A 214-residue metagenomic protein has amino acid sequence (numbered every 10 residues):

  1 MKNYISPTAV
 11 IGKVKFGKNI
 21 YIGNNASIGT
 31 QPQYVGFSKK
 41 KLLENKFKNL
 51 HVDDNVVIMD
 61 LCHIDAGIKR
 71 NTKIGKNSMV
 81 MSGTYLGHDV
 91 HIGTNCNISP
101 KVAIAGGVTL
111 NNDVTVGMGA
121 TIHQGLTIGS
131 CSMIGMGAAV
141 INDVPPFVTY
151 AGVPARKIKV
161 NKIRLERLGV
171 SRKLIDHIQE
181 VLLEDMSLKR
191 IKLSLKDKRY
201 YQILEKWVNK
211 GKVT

Functional and structural regions predicted by a protein language model:
M1, K15, Y21-F47, G67 (+5 more regions): Glycine-rich hexapeptide-repeat left-handed beta-helix
I5, I58-M59: Extracellular beta-strand-rich, repetitive "passenger/adhesive" scaffolds that bind or process carbohydrates
D60, D65-A66: Ordered, amphipathic secondary-structure segments that act as subunit-interaction surfaces in large macromolecular
N77-Y85: Short, electropositive alpha-helical surface patch
K192-T214: Short, amphipathic C-terminal "tail helix"
